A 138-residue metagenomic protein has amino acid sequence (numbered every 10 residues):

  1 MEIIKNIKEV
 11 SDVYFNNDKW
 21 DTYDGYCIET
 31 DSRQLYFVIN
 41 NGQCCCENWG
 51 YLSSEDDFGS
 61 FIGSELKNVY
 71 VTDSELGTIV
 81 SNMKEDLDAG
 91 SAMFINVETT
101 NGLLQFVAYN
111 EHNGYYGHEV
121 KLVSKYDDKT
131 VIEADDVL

Functional and structural regions predicted by a protein language model:
M1-L138: Surface-exposed, interaction-prone regions used to assemble/regulate multi-protein complexes
